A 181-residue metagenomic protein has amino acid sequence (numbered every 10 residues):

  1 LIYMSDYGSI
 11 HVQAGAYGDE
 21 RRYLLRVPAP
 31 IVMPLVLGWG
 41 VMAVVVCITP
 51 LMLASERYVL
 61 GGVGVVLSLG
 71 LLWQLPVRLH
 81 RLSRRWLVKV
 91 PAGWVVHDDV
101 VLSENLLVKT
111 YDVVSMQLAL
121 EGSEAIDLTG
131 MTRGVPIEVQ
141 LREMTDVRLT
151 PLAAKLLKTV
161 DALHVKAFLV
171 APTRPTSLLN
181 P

Functional and structural regions predicted by a protein language model:
L1-C47: N-terminal membrane-targeting/pre-transmembrane regions
Y3-H11, G70-P91: Transmembrane-cytosolic junction motif
V41-P50, L67-L71: Hydrophobic, membrane-inserted alpha-helices
A54-L69: Hydrophobic alpha-helical transmembrane segments
R84, V100-S103: Intracellular, membrane-proximal regulatory regions of polytopic membrane proteins
W94-V96, N105-S123: Phosphoinositide-dependent membrane-docking surfaces
E104-V108, L128, R148-T150: Extended hydrophobic-aromatic, low-complexity segments
M131-P181: A membrane-cytosol interface segment of integral membrane proteins
